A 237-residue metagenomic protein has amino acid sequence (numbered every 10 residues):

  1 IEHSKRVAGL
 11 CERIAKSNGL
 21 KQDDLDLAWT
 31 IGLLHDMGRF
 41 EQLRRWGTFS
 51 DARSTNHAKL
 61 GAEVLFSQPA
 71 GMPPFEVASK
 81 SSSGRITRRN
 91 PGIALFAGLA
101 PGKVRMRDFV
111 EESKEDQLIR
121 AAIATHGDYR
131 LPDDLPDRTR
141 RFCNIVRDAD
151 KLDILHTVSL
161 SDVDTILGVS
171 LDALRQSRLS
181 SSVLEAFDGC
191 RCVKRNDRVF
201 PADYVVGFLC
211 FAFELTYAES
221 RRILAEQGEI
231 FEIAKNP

Functional and structural regions predicted by a protein language model:
E2-K5, G9, R13-Q22, L34 (+3 more regions): Divalent metal-dependent phosphate-bond-processing catalytic cores, especially two-metal-ion Mg2+/Mn2+ enzymes that act
R6-I14, N56-P69, G98: An active-site-proximal "capping" alpha-helix that borders the catalytic cofactor pocket
G19-T30, G71-S79, G92-T125, R138-D148: Acidic/histidine metal-binding catalytic segments
L25-S50, H57-G61, L65, L118-Y129: His-Asp-centered metal-binding catalytic motifs of divalent-metal-dependent phosphohydrolases/nucleases
T48-F49, A70-G71, V163: Residues in and immediately flanking transmembrane alpha helices
F49, R53, E111, D197: Conserved aromatic-histidine-acidic binding/catalytic patches
S83-T87: Low-complexity, intrinsically disordered segments with a bias for serine/threonine
